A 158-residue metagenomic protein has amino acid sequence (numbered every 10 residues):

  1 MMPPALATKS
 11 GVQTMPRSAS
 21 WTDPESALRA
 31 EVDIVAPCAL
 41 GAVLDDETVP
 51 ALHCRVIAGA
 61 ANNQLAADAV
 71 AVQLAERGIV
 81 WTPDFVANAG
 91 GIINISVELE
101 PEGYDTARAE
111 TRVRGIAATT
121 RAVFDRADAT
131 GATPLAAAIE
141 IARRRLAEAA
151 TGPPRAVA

Functional and structural regions predicted by a protein language model:
M1-S18: N-terminal low-complexity segments that are often proline-rich with Ser/Thr-Pro
L6, L28, L40, R121-F124 (+1 more regions): Generic detector of bulky aromatic hydrophobic side chains
P16-P83, A87: Rossmann-like adenosine-cofactor binding region
R55-A158: Adenosine-phosphate binding glycine-rich loop
